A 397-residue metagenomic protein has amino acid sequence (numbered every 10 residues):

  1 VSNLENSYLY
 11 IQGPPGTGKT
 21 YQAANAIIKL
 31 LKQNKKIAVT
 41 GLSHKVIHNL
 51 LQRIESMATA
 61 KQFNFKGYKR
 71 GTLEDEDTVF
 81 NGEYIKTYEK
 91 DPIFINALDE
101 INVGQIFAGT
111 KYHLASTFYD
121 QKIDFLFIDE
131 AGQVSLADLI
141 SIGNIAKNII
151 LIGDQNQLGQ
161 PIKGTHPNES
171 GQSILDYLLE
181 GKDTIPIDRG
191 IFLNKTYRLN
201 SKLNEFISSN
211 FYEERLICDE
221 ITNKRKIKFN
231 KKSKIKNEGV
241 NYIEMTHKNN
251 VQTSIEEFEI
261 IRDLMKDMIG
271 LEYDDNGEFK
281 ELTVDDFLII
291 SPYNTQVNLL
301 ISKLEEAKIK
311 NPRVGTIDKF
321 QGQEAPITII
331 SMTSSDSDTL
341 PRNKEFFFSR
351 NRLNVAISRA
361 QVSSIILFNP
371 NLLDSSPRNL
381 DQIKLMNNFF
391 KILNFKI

Functional and structural regions predicted by a protein language model:
V1-E5, T59, G67-R70, E214: Accessory, charged alpha-helical segments in nucleic-acid-processing enzymes
V1-Q12, K29-Q33: Phosphate-binding P-loop
L4-Y8, D75-G82, N237-N249: Gly-rich Lys/Arg/Thr-decorated short loops/hinges at beta-loop-alpha junctions or inter-strand turns that position
Q12-P14, T40: Residues at the beta-strand->loop junction immediately N-terminal to the Walker
G18: Conserved glycine(s) of the Walker
Q22, A26: Hydrophobic positions on the alpha1 helix immediately C-terminal to the Walker A/P-loop
K32-N34, L42-H48, Y112-I397: Conserved helicase motor core of SF1/SF2 NTP-dependent helicases
K36-F125, Q160-G171, K224-R225, T316-D318: Conserved P-loop NTPase motor core of helicases/translocases
